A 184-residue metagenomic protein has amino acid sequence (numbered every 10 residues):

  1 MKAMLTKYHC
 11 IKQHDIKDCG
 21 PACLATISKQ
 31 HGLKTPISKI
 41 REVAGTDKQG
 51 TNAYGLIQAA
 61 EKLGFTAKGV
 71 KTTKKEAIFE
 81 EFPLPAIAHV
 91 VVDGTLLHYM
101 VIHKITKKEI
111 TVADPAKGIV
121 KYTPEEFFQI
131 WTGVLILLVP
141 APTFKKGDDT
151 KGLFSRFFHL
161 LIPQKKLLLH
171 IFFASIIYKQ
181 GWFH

Functional and structural regions predicted by a protein language model:
M1-H184: Membrane-integrated ABC transporters
